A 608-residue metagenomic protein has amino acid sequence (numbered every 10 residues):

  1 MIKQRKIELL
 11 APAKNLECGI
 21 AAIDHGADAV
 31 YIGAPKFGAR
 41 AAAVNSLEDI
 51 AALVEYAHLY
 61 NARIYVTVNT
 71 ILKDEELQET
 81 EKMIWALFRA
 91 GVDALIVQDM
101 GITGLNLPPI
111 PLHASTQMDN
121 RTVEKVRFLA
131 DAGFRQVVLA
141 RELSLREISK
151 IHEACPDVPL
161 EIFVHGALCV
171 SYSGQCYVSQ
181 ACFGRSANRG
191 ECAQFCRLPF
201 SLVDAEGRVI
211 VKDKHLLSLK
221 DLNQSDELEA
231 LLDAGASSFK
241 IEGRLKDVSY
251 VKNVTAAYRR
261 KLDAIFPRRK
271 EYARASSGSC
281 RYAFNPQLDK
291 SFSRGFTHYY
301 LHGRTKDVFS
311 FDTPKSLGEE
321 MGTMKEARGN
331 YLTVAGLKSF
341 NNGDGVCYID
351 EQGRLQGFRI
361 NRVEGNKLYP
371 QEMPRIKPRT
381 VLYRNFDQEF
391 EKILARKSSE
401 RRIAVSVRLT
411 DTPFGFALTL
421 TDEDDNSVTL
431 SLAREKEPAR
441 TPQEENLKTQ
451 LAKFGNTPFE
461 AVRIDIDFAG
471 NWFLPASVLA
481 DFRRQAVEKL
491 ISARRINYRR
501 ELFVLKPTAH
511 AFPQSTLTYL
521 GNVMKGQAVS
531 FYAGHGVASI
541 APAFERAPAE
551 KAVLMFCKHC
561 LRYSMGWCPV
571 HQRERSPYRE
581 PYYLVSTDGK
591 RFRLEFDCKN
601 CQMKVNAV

Functional and structural regions predicted by a protein language model:
M1-H25, A29-A39, L53-V54, Y60-F88 (+3 more regions): Surface-exposed amphipathic alpha-helical tracts and adjacent flexible/coil segments at the periphery of soluble enzymes
A42-A51: Aromatic- and glycine-enriched glycan-recognition loops and surfaces that form the carbohydrate-binding subsites
D93: Short, conserved active-site loop motifs that form the nucleotide-linked donor/cofactor pocket
T103-P108: Short active-site loop/helix that positions an aromatic residue
S115-T116, N120: Ser/Thr-centric signal marking residues that sit in or immediately flank functional binding/regulatory motifs
R121-K125: Short, glycine/polar-rich helix-capping loops at beta-to-alpha or helix-loop-helix junctions that flank or form
